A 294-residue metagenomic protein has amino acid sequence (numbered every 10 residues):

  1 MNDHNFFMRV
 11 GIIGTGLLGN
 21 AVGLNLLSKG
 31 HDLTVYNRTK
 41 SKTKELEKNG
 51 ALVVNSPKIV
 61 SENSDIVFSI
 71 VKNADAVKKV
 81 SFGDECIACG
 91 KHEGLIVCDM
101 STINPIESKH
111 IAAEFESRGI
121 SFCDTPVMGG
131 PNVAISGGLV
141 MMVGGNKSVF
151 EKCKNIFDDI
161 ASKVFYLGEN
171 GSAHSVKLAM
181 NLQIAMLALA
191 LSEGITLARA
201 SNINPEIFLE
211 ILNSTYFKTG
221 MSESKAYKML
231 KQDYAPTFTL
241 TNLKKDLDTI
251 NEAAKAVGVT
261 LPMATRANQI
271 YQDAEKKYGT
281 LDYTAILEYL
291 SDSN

Functional and structural regions predicted by a protein language model:
N2-I70, L95, M100-S101, P131: NAD(P)+-binding Rossmann beta1-loop-alpha1 motif at the extreme N-terminus of oxidoreductases
V22-L26, K42, I111, I156 (+1 more regions): Hydrophobic residues within alpha-helices that form the first helical element adjacent to the glycine-rich loop
L33, V53, F122-C123, V164 (+2 more regions): Hydrophobic beta-strand scaffold residues
T39, N73, N146: Residues in the short beta-alpha loop(s) of Rossmann-like NAD(P)-binding domains
P57-E62, I66, A74-L139: Rossmann-like NAD(P)(H) cofactor-binding subdomain of soluble oxidoreductases
I103-N181: Rossmann-fold dinucleotide-binding core
S172-S293: Helical "substrate-binding/catalytic lid" subdomain of Rossmann-like NAD(P)-dependent dehydrogenases/reductases
